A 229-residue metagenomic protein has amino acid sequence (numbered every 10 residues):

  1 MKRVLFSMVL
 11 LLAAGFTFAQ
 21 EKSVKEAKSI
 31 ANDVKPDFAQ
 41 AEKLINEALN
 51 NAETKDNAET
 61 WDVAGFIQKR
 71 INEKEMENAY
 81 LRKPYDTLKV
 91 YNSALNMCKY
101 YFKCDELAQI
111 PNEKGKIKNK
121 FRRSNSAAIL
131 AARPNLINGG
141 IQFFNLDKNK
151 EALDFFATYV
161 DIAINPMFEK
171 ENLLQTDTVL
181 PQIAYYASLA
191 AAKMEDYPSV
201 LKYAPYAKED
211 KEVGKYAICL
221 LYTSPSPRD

Functional and structural regions predicted by a protein language model:
M1-E26: Bacterial Sec-dependent N-terminal signal peptides
S23, W61, Q68, L136 (+2 more regions): TPR repeat positional signature
E26, A64, G139, A187 (+1 more regions): Structural register within alpha-helical repeat arrays
F38-F144: Post-signal peptide N-terminal segment of secreted/secretory-pathway proteins
N57, A64, N125, A132 (+2 more regions): Residues that mark the junctions of alpha-helical repeat units in TPR/alpha-solenoid scaffolds
Y222-D229: Conserved small/polar residues in nucleotide/adenosyl-binding loops
